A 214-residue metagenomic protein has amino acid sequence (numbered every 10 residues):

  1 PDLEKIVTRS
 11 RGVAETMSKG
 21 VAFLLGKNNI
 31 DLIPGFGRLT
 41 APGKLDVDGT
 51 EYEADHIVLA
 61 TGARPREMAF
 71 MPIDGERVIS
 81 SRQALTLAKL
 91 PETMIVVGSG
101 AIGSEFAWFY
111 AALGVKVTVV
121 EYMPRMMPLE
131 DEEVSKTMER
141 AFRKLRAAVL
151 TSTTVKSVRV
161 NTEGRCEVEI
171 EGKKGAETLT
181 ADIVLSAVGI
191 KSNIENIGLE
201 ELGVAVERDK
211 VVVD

Functional and structural regions predicted by a protein language model:
V7-T8, G12-S18, A22, L85-T86 (+2 more regions): Rossmann-like dinucleotide-binding cores of NAD(P)H-dependent redox enzymes
D31-K44, R66, T151-G164: A conserved short coil-to-beta-strand element within the FAD-binding core of flavoproteins
P34, P42, A54, G75 (+3 more regions): Phosphate-coordination loops involved in phosphoryl transfer and adenosine-cofactor binding
V47-H56, K174-I183: Core beta-strand elements of the Rossmann-like FAD/NAD(P) dinucleotide-binding domain in flavoenzyme oxidoreductases
V58, G62-A63, G172, L185 (+1 more regions): Short glycine-/small-residue-rich Rossmann-like dinucleotide-binding loops
L59, V97-G98: Conserved N-terminal Rossmann-fold NAD(P)-binding element of oxidoreductases
D74-P91, L179-D214: FAD-site-proximal beta/loop scaffold in flavoenzymes
